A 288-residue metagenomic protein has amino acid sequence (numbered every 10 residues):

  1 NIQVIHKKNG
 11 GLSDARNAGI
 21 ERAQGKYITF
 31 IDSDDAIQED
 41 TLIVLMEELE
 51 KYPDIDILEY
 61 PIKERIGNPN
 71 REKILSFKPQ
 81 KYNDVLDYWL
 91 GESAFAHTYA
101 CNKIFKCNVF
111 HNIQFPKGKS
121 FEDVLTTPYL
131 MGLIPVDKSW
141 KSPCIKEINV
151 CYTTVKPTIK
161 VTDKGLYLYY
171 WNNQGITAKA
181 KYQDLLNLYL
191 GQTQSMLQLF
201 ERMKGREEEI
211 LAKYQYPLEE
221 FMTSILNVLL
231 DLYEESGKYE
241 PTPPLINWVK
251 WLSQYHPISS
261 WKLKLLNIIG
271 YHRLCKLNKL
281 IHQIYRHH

Functional and structural regions predicted by a protein language model:
N1-L188: Nucleotide-sugar donor-binding/catalytic module of glycosyltransferases that assemble extracellular/cell-envelope
L86-D87, L197, Q215, E219 (+3 more regions): Generic detector of well-ordered alpha-helical segments enriched in charged/polar residues, highlighting helical
K141-I148, K156, K164-N173, A178-E207 (+1 more regions): Catalytic core of nucleotide-sugar-dependent glycosyltransferases
E209-Y214: Short, glycine/acidic-rich hinge or "gate" loops at secondary-structure transitions that mediate conformational
Y216-V228: Amphipathic alpha-helical repeat scaffolds of TPR domains
L230-H288: Membrane-interface aromatic/basic loop that binds lipid-linked glycans or pyrophosphate carriers, typified by
